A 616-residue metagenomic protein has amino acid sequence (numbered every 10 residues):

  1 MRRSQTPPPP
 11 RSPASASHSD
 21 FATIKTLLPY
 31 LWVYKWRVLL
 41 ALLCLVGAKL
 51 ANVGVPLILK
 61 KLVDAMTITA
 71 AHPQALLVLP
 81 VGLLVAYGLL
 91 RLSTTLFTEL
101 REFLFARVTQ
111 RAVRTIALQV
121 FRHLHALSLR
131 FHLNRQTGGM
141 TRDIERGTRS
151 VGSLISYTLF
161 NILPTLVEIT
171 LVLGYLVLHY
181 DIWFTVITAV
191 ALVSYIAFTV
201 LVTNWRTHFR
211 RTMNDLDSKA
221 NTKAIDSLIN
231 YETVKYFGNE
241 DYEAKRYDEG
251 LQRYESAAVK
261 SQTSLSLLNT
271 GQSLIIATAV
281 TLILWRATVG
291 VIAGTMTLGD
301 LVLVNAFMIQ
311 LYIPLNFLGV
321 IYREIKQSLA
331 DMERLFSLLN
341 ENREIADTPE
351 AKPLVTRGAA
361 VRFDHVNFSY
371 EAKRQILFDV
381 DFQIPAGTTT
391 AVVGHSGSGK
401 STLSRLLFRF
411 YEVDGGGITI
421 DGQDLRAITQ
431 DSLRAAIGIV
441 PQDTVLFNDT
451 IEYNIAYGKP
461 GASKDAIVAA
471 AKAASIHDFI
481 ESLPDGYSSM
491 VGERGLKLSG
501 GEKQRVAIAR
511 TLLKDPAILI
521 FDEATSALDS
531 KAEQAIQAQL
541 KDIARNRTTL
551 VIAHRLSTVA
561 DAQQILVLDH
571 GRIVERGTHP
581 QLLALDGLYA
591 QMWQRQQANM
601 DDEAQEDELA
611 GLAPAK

Functional and structural regions predicted by a protein language model:
R2-R3, V38-F97, L176-V186, G294-L298: Transmembrane helix-loop-helix hairpins at lipid-water interfaces of multipass membrane proteins, especially the type-1
A14, T23, L31, V63 (+4 more regions): Juxtamembrane loop-to-helix connectors within ABC transporter transmembrane domains
W32, V55, F97, E145-V190 (+2 more regions): Hydrophobic alpha-helical transmembrane segments of ABC transporter permease domains
K35, A126-L133, R146-I155, L159 (+9 more regions): An intracellular "coupling" helix at the cytosolic face of ABC transporter transmembrane type-1 domains
R37-G47, F160-R211, W285-M296: Transmembrane helices of ABC transporter permease
I68-A70, Y175-V193, K260-E333: Helix-loop-helix
D347-T348, L354-K616: ABC-type nucleotide-binding domain
